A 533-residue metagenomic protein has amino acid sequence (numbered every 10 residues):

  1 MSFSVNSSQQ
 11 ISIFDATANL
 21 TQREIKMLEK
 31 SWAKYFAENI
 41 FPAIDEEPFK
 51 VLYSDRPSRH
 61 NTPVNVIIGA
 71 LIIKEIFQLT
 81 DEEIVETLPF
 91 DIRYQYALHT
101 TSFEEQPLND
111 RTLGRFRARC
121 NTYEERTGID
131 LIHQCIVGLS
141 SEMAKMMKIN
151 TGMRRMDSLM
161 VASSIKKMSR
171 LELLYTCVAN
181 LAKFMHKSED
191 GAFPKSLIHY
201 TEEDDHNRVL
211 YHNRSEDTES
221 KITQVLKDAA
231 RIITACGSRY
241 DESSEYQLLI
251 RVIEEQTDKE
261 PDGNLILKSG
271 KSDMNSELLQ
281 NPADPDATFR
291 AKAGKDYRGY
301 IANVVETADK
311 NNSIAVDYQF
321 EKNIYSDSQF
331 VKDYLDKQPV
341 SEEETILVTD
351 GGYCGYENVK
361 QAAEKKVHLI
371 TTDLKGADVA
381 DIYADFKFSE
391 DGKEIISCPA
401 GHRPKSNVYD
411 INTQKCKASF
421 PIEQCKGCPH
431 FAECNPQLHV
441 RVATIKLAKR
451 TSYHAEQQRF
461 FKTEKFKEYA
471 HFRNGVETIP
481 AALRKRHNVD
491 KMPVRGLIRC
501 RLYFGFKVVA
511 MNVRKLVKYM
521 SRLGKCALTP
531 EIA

Functional and structural regions predicted by a protein language model:
M1-R56: Basic, low-complexity segments
F3, V64-N65: Double-stranded DNA-binding cores of transcription factors and transposases
P48-S54, Y96-F103: Short amphipathic helix-turn modules centered on a small-residue break
P57-N61: Short basic-aromatic helix/loop recognition motifs at nucleic-acid and histone-peptide binding interfaces
I68-Q78: Alpha-helical support elements that line or immediately flank enzyme active sites and cofactor-binding pockets
T80-E83, L88, S102, Q106 (+1 more regions): Anion-binding and metal-coordination hotspots
